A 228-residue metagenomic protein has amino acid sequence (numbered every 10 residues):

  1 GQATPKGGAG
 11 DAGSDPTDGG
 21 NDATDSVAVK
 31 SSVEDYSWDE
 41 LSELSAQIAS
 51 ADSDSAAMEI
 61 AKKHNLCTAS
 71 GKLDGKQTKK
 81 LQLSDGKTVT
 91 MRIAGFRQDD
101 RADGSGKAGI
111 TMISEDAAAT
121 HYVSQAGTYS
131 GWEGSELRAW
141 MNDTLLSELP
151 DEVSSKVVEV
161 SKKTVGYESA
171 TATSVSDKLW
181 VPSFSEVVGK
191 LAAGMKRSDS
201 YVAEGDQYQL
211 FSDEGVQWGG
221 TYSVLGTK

Functional and structural regions predicted by a protein language model:
G1-D11: Short, low-complexity N-terminal tether/leader segments at secretion or assembly junctions of large, surface-exposed
D11, D15-D18, D22-D25: Asp/Glu-rich intrinsically disordered low-complexity tracts
D22-K228: Collagenous Gly-X-Y triple-helix signature in extracellular proteins
